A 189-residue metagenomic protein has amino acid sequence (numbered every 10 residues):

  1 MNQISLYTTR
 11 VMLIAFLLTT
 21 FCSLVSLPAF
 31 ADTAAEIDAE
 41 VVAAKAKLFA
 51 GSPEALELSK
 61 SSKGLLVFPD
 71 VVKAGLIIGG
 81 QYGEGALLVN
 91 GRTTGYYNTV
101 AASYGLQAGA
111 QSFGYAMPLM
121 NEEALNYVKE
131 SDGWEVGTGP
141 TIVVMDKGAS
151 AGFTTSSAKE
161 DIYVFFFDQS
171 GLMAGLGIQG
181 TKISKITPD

Functional and structural regions predicted by a protein language model:
M1-Y7: N-terminal secretory signal peptides that target proteins for export/translocation
L6, L24-L27: Compositionally biased regions
M12-V25: Bacterial N-terminal signal peptides
A31-D189: Small-residue-enriched, tightly packed secondary-structure blocks
